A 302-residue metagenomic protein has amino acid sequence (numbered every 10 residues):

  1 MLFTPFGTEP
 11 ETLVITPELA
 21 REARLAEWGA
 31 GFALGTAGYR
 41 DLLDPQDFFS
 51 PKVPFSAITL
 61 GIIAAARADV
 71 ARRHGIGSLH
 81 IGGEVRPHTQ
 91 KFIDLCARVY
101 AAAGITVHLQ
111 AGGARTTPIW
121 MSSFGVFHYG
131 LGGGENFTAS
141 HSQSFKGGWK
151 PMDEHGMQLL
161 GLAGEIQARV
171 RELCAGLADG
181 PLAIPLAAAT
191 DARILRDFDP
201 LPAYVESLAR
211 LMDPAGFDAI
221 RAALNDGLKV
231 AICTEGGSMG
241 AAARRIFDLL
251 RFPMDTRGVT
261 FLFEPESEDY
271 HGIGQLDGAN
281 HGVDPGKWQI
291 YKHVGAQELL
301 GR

Functional and structural regions predicted by a protein language model:
L2-G7, V14-I15, A20-A33, L42 (+1 more regions): Gly/Ser/Thr-enriched, mixed-charge loops and adjacent short helices that form phosphate/oxyanion-binding elements
R21-I63, H74: Catalytic domains of riboflavin
Y39-D41, Q46-D47, R86, S140-S142 (+2 more regions): Short, glycine-/Ser/Thr-/acidic-enriched flexible segments
K52-A68, H88-T89, A114, P118 (+2 more regions): Phosphate/oxyanion-binding active-site loops and adjacent basic polyanion-contact surfaces
P54, G61-I63, D69-V70, G77 (+7 more regions): Domain-wide signal for the mature, well-folded portions of proteins, strongly enriched in nucleus-encoded organellar
A64-L79, P214-D226: Glycine-rich phosphate/diphosphate-binding loops that line cofactor/substrate pockets in enzymes
G77-E84, K229-C233: Short glycine-rich or small-residue beta-strand-to-loop segments that form or flank ligand, phosphate, metal/Fe-S
H80-K146, R245-R302: N-terminal small/polar loop signature for handling phosphorylated ligands or for N-terminal nucleophile
